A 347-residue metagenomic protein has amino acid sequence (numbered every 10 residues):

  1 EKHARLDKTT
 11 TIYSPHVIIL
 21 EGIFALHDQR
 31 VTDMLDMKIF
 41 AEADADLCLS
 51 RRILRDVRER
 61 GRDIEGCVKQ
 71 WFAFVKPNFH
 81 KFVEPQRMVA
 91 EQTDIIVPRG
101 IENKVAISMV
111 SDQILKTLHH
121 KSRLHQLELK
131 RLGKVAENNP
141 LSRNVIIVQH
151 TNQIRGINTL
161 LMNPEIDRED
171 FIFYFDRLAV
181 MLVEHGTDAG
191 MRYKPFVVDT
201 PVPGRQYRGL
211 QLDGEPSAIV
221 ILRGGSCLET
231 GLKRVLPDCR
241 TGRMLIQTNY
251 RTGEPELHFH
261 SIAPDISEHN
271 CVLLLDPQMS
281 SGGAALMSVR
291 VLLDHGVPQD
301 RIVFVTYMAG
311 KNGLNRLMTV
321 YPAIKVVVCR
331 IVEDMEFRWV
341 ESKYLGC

Functional and structural regions predicted by a protein language model:
E1-A4, I18-I23, A73-P77, F196-V202 (+1 more regions): Short gly/ser/thr-rich secondary-structure transition/capping motifs
E1-V17, R62-A73: ATP-dependent small-molecule kinase phosphotransfer cores that center on conserved nucleotide phosphate-binding segments
R5-R58: ATP-dependent NMP and nucleoside kinases share a basic, alpha-helical "lid"
Y13, L54-V57, K76-I146: NTP-dependent small-molecule kinase module
H16-V17, L35-D36, D94, P216 (+1 more regions): Conserved acidic residues
A25-L26, A43-L49, L54, E102-V105 (+3 more regions): Conserved nucleotide-binding/hydrolysis micro-motifs of P-loop NTPases
I64-C67, A73-P77, I302, G310-N315: Catalytic phosphate-donor-binding core of small-molecule kinases
K116-C347: PRPP-associated nucleotide enzymes
